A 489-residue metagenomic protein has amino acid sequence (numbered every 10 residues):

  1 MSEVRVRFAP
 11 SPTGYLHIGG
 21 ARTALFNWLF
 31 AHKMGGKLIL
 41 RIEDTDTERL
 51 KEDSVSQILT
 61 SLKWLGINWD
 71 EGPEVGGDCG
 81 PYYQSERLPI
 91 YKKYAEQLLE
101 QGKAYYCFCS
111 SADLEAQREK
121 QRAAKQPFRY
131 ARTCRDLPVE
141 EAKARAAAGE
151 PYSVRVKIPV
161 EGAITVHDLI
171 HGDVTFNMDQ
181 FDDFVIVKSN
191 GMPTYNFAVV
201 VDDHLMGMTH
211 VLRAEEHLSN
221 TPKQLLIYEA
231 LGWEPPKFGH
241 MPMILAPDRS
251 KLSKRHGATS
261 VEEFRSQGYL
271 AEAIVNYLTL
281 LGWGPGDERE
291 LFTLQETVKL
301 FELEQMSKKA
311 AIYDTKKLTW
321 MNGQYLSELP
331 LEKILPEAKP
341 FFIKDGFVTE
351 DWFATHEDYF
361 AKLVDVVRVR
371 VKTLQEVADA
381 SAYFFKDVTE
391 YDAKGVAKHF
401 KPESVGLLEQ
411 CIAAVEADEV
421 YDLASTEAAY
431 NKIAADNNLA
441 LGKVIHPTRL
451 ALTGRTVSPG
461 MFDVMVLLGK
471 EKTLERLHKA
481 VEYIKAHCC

Functional and structural regions predicted by a protein language model:
M1-A123, N220-W233: N-terminal Rossmann-like or analogous alpha/beta NTP/dinucleotide-binding catalytic cores that position adenine
R7-P12, L40-D44, M206-V211, T259 (+3 more regions): Glycine- and acidic
R22-L25, E272, G442: Short, acidic loop-beta-alpha module within alpha/beta folds
N27, I58, L98, G102 (+8 more regions): Residue-level signal for inorganic ion chemistry
T47, L231-K237, M241-Y391, T453-C489: Catalytic adenosine-cofactor/nucleotide-binding cores of aminoacyl-tRNA synthetases and other
Y105-Y106, S110-H240, A246-L252, S260 (+1 more regions): Active-site cores that bind ATP or allylic diphosphates and position pyrophosphate for catalysis
V396-L452, V457: C-terminal accessory/binding modules appended to enzymatic or scaffolding proteins
